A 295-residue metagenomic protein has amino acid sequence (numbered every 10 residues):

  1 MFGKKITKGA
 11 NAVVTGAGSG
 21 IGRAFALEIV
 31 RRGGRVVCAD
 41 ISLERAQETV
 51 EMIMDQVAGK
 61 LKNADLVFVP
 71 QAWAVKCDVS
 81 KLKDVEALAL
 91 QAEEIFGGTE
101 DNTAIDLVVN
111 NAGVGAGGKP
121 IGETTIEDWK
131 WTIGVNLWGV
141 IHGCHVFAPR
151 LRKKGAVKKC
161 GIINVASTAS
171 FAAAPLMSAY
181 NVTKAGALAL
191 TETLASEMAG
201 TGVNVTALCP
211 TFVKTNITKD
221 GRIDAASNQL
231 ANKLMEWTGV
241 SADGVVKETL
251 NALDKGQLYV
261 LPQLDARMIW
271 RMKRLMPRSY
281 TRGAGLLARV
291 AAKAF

Functional and structural regions predicted by a protein language model:
N11, G18-G20: Conserved glycine-rich cofactor-binding loop
G34-E48: Conserved glycine-rich Rossmann-like NAD(P)H-binding loop of the short-chain dehydrogenase/reductase
L43-E44, C77-L90, I126: The beta1-alpha1 cofactor-binding region of Rossmann-like NAD(H)/NADP(H)-dependent oxidoreductases
K119-I121, D128-K130: Substrate-binding pocket helix/loop in short-chain dehydrogenase/reductase
C144, T183: Active-site helix of classical SDR
S167: Residue(s) in the substrate-gating loop at a strand-loop-helix junction that position the organic substrate next
G200-L264: SDR active-site lid
